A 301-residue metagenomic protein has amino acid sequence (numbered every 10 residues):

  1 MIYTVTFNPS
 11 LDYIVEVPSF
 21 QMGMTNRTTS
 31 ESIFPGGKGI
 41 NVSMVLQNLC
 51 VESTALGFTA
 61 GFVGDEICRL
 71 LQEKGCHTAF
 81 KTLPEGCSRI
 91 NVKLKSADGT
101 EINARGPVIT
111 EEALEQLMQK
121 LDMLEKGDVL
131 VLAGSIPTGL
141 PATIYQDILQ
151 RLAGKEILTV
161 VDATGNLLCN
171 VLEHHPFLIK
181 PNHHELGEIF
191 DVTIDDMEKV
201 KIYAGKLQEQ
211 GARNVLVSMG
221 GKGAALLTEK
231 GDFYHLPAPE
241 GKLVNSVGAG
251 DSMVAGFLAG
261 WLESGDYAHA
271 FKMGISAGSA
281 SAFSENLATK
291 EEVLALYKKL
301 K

Functional and structural regions predicted by a protein language model:
M1-G23, S32: Positively charged, low-complexity intrinsically disordered leader regions
I2, V51-T54, T78-A79, T159 (+1 more regions): Hydrophobic anchor at the start of a short beta-strand that flanks the dinucleotide cofactor-binding loop
R27-C87: Substrate-binding N-lobe of the ribokinase-like
Q47, A153, L262: Gly/Ala-rich phosphate-binding loop of Rossmann-like dinucleotide-binding domains, activating on the conserved
L83, L94-K126: Conserved phosphate-binding/catalytic loop of the ribokinase/pfkB sugar-kinase fold
E101-N103, D128-G134, D162, K180-E185: Short beta-strands and strand-loop turn motifs
T143-K230: Conserved phosphate/ATP/ADP-binding segment of small-molecule kinases
C169, M197-K301: Conserved phosphate-binding/catalytic region of the ribokinase-like
